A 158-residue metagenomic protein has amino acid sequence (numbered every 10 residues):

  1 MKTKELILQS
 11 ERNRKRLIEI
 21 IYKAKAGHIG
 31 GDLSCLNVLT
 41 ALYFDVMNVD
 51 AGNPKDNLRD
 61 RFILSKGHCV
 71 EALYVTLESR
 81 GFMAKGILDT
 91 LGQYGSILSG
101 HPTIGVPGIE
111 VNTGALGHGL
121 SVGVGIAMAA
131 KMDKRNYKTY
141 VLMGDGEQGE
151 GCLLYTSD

Functional and structural regions predicted by a protein language model:
M1-Y140: Thiamine diphosphate
G144: Short acidic donor-binding/metal-coordinating loop in glycosyltransferase active sites
E147-C152: Active-site glycine- and acidic-residue-rich loops that bind and position anionic ligands or nucleotide-like cofactors
Y155-D158: Conserved small/polar residues in nucleotide/adenosyl-binding loops
